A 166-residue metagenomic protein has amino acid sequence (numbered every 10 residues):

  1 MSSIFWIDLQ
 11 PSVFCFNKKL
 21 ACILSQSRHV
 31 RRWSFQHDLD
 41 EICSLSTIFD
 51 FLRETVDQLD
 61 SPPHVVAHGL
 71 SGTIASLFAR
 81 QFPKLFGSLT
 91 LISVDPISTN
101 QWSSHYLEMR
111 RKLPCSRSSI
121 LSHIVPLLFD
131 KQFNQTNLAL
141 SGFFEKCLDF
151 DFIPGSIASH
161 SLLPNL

Functional and structural regions predicted by a protein language model:
M1-I42: Conserved HGGG/HGGXW glycine-rich cap/lid loop of the alpha/beta-hydrolase fold
Q10, G69, D95-P96: Short, flexible active-site-adjacent loop segments at beta-strand->alpha-helix junctions, enriched in small/polar
K18, C43-S44, Q101-S104: Short aromatic-enriched loop/helix-cap "lid" or pocket-rim segments at secondary-structure transitions that line
S46-P63: Conserved acidic catalytic loop of the alpha/beta-hydrolase fold
V65-V66, L89: Conserved alpha/beta-hydrolase fold motif
V66-A75: Gly/Ala-rich beta-loop-alpha elbow adjacent to hydrolase catalytic centers
R80-Q81, L85-C115: Flexible "cap/lid" loop of the alpha/beta hydrolase fold
N100-W102, R117-N165: Conserved alpha/beta-hydrolase catalytic His-Asp/Glu region
